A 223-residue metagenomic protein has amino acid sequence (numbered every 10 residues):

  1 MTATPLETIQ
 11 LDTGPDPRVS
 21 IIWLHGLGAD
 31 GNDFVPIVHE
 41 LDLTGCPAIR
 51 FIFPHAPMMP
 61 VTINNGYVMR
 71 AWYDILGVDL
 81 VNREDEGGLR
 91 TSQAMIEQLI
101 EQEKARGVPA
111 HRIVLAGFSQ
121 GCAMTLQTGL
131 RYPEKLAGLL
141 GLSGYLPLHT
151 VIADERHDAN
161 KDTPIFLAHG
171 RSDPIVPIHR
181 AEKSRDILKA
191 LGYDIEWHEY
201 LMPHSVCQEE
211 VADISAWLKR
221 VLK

Functional and structural regions predicted by a protein language model:
T2-V114: Serine-hydrolase catalytic machinery in alpha/beta-hydrolase-like enzymes
F34-H39, A153, P177-I187: Short alpha-helix in the alpha/beta-hydrolase fold that links the catalytic acid
L43-C46, R156-D162: Short, conserved loop/helix-junction motifs that constitute active-site signature segments in enzyme catalytic cores
H55, A116, L140-S143, A168 (+1 more regions): Alpha/beta-hydrolase-fold catalytic nucleophile elbow
P109-D158: Primarily recognizes the serine-hydrolase "nucleophile elbow" in alpha/beta-hydrolase and SGNH/GDSL folds
N160-I165, L191-Y193: Short, proline-enriched alpha-helix->beta-strand connector loops that line the catalytic pocket of alpha/beta-hydrolase
F166-H169, D173: Short beta-strand/loop motif that positions the catalytic acidic residue of the alpha/beta-hydrolase fold
E182-K223: C-terminal catalytic histidine-bearing segment of alpha/beta-hydrolase fold enzymes
